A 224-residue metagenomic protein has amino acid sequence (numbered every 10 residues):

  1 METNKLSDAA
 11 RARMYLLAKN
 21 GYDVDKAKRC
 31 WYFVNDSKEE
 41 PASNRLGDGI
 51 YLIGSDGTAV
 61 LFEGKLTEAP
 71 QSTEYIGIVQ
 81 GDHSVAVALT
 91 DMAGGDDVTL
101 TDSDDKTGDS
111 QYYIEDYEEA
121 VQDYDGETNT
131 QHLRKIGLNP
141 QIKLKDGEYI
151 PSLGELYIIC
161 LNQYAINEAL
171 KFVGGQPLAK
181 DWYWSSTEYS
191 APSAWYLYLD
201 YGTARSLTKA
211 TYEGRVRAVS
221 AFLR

Functional and structural regions predicted by a protein language model:
M1-D146, K209-R224: Short, compositionally biased
E2-S7, M14, K19-N20, K26-K28 (+2 more regions): C-terminal, surface-exposed recognition/capping segments
